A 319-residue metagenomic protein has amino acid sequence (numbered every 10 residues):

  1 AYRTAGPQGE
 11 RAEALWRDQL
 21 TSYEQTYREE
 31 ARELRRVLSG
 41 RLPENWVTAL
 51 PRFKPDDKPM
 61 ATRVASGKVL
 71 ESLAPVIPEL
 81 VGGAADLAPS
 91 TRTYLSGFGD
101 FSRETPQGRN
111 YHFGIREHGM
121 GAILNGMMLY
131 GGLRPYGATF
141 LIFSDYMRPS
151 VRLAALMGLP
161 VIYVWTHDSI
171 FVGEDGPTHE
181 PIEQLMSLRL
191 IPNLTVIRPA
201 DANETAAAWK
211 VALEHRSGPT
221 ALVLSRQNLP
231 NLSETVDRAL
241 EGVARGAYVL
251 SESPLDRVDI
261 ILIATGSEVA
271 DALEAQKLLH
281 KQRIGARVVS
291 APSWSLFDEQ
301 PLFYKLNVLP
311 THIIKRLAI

Functional and structural regions predicted by a protein language model:
A1, F171-T178, T205, E214-I319: Thiamine diphosphate
A1-R116, D259-I261, T265-S267, L278 (+1 more regions): Conserved acidic/glycine
G6, L20, E24-Y27, L70-V81 (+9 more regions): Structural signal for hydrophobic packing residues in well-ordered secondary-structure cores of soluble enzyme domains
R63-S72, A122, Y146-V151, A206-K210 (+1 more regions): Short alpha-helical segments and helix-capping/turn motifs at coil-helix boundaries
V76-L80, T105-R109, Y130-R134, L156-I162 (+6 more regions): Short coil/turn connectors at secondary-structure junctions
G83-A84, F113, Y136-G137, Y163-W165 (+4 more regions): General beta-strand structural signal in soluble alpha/beta enzymes
A88-M186, E204-A207, L273: Thiamine diphosphate
